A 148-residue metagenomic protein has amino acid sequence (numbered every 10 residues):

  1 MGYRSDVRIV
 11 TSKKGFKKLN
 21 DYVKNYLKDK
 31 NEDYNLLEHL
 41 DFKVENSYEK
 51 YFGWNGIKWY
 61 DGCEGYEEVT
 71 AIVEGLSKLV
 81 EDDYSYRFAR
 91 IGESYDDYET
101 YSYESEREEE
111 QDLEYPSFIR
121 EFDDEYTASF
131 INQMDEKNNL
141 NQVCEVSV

Functional and structural regions predicted by a protein language model:
M1-L27: Short, extreme N-terminal segment that most often corresponds to the first beta-strand
V23-V148: Charged interaction segments
